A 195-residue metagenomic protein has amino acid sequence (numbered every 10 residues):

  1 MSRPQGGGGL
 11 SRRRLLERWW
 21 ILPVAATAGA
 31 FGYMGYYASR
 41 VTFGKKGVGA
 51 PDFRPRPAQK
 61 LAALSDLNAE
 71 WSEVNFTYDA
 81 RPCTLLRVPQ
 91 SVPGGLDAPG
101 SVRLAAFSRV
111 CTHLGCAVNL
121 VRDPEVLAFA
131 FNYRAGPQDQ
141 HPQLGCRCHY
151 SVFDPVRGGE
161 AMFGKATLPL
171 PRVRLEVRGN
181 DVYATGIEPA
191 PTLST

Functional and structural regions predicted by a protein language model:
S2-R3, A98, Y133, M162: A general structural-boundary detector
R3-A26: N-terminal secretory signal peptides and thylakoid transit peptides that target proteins across membranes
Q5, Q59, Q90, Q138-Q143: Residue-identity detector for glutamine
G8, P99, Q138: Residue-level marker of regulatory loop/turn positions in helix-turn-helix DNA-binding domains and in histidine
E17, P23-V24, M34-R134, P171 (+1 more regions): N-terminal pre-ligand scaffold of iron-sulfur
A30-F31: C-terminal single-pass membrane-anchor helix
P137-T195: Short Fe-S-cluster ligation motifs
